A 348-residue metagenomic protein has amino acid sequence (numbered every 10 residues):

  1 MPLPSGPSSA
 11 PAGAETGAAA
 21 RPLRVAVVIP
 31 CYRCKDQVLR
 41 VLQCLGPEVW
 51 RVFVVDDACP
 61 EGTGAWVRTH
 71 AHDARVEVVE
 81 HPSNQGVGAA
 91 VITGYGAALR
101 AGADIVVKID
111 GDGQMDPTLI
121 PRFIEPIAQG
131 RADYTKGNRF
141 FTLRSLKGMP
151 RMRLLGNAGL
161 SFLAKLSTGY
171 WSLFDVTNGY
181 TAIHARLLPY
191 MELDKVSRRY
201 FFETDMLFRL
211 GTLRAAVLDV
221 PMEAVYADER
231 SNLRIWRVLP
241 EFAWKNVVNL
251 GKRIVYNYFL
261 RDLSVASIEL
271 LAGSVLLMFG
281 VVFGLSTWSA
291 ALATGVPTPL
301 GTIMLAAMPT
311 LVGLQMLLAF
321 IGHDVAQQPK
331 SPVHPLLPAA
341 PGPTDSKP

Functional and structural regions predicted by a protein language model:
P2-R21, K195-P348: Hydrophobic helical membrane-anchoring modules
R24-A26, R51, D205: Cell-envelope/extracellular polymer assembly enzymes that use nucleotide-activated donors
R33-P47: Short, well-formed alpha-helical segments that are part of the catalytic scaffolds of diverse glycosyltransferases
D36-R40, E61-H70: Acidic helix N-cap motif at the loop->helix transition within catalytic regions of sugar-transfer enzymes
L42, W50-C59, V79-E80: Short beta-strand/loop segment that forms part of the nucleotide-sugar
D56-A65, S83, G113: A conserved acidic beta->alpha catalytic loop
H81-R100, I105, P117-Y200, Y226-R237: Acceptor/aglycone-binding surface of glycosyltransferases and processive sugar-polymer synthases
